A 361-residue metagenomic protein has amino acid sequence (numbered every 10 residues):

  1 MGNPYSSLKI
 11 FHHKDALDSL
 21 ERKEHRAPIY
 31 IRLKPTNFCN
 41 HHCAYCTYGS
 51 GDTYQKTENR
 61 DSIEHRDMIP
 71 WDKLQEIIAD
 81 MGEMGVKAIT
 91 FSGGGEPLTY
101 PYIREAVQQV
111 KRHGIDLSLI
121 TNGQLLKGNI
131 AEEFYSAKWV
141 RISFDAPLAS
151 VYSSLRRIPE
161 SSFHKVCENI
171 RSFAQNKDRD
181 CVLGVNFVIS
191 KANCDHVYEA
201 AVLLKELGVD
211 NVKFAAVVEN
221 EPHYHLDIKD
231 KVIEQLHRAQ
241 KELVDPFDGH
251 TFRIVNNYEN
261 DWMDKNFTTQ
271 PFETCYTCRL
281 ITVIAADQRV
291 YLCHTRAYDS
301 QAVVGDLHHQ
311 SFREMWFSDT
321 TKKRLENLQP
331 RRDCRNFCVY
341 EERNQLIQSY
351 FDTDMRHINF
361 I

Functional and structural regions predicted by a protein language model:
M1-H12, K34, D52-Y54, N59-E64 (+6 more regions): Radical SAM enzyme [4Fe-4S]-AdoMet core and its adjacent flexible, acidic and glycine-rich loops/tails across
D18-G51, K87-S92, R279-Q288: N-terminal pre-triad scaffold of radical SAM enzymes
P28-R32, Y258-D264, F317-N327: Short, intrinsically disordered, charge-biased short linear motifs at domain edges
C39, C43-C46, C275-C278, C293 (+2 more regions): Short cysteine clusters
C39, C43-C46, I89-F91, A106 (+6 more regions): Hydrophobic packing within well-folded, soluble alpha/beta domains
Q55-I120, Q124-S136: Conserved Radical SAM active-site core
R296-Q345: Membrane-interface junctions of multi-pass transporters
V339-I361: An exposure/low-complexity boundary signal
